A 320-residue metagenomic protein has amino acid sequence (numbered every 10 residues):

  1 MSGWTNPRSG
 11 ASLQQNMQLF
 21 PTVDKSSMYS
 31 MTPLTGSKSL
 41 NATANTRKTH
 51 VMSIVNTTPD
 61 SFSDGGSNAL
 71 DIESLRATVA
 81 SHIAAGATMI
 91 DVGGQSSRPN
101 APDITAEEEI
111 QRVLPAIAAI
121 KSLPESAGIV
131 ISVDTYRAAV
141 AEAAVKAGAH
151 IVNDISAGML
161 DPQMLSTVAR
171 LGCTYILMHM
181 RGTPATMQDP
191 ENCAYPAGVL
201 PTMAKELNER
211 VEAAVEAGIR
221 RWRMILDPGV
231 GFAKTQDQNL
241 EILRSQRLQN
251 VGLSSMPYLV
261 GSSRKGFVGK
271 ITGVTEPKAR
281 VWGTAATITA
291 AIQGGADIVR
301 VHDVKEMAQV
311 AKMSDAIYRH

Functional and structural regions predicted by a protein language model:
S2-S12, S26: Low-acidity, Ser/Thr- and Arg-rich intrinsically disordered low-complexity segments
Q14-Q18: Low-complexity, intrinsically disordered or signal/transmembrane-proximal segments
P21, Y29-G36, T46, H50 (+9 more regions): Active-site-adjacent loop and "lid" segments of alpha/beta metabolic enzymes
A77-G93: Catalytic domains of carbohydrate-active enzymes, especially glycoside hydrolases
